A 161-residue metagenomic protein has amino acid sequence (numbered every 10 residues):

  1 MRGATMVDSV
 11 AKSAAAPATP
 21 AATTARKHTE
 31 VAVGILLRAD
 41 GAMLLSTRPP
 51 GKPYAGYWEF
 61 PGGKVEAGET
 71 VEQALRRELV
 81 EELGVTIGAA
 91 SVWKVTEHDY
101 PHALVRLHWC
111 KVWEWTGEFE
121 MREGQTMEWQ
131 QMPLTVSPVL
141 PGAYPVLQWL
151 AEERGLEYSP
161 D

Functional and structural regions predicted by a protein language model:
M1-H28, E152-D161: Short, low-complexity, intrinsically disordered N-terminal peptides in bacterial proteins
R2, A42-E81: Conserved Nudix-box catalytic region and its N-terminal flanking loop in Nudix hydrolases and closely related
K12, T19-M43, K64, V95: Conserved N-terminal beta-strand and adjoining loop/helix that marks the start of the Nudix/MutT-like hydrolase domain
R38-G41, P49, W113-E118, Q131-L134: Short loop segments at secondary-structure junctions
E82-A89: Short secondary-structure junctions
T86, V95-F119, E123, E128: Active-site-adjacent beta-strand/loop module that shapes the phosphate/pyrophosphate-binding cleft
K111, F119-R154: NUDIX/MutT-family hydrolases
